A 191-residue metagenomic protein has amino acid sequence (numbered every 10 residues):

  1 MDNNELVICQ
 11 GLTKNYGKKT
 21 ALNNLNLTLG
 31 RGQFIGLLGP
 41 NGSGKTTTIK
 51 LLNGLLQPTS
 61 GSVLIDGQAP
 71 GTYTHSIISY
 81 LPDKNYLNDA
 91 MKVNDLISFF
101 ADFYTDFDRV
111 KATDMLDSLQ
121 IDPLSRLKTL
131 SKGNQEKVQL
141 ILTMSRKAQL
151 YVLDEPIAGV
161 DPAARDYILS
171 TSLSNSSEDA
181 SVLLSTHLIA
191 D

Functional and structural regions predicted by a protein language model:
V7, L22-N24: Conserved structural motif at the start of ABC-family nucleotide-binding domains
I35-P40: The feature captures the beta-strand-to-loop junction immediately N-terminal to the Walker
S43, P162-A164: Helix N-cap at the start of a conserved alpha-helix in ABC-type nucleotide-binding domains
N53: Helix-to-loop junction immediately C-terminal to a conserved catalytic motif
S60-T74: Conserved ABC transporter NBD signature motif
D83-Q139, R146: ABC-family P-loop ATPase nucleotide-binding domains
Y151-E155, V160: Catalytic Walker B motif of ABC-type/P-loop ATPase nucleotide-binding domains
R165-E178: Helical segment within the ABC ATPase nucleotide-binding domain
